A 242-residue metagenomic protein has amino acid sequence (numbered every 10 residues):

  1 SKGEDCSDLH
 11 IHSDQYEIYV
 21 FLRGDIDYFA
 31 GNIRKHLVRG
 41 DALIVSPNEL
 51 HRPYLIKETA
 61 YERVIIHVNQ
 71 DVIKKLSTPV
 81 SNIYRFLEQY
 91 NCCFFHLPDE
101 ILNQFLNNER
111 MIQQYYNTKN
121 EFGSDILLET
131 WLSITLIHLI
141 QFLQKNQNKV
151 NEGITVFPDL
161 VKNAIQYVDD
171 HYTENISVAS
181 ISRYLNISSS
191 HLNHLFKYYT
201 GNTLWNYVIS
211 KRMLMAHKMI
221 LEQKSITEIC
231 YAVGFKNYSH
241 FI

Functional and structural regions predicted by a protein language model:
S1, P47-T118, I137-N146: A hydrophobic/aromatic-rich effector-binding and dimerization subdomain of bacterial HTH-type transcriptional regulators
S1-A42, E49, K57, T78-R85 (+2 more regions): Generic protein-terminus/edge-of-domain signal
G24, Q104-T118, L160-H171, M215 (+1 more regions): Solvent-exposed, amphipathic alpha-helical segments
G40, H191-F196, H240-F241: Short hydrophobic/aromatic patch on the recognition helix
E100-N103, N117-I134, T155: All-alpha amphipathic helical-bundle segments outside canonical DNA-binding/catalytic cores that form hydrophobic
T135, V168, L192: Conserved hydrophobic/aromatic pocket- or pore-lining residues that grip, position, or stack substrates in active sites
N146-N151, Y198-T200: Short, Lys/Arg-enriched N-terminal segment that forms or immediately precedes the first helix of a structured domain
Q166, D170, N175, A179 (+2 more regions): Terminal helix-turn-helix DNA-binding modules in bacterial transcription factors
